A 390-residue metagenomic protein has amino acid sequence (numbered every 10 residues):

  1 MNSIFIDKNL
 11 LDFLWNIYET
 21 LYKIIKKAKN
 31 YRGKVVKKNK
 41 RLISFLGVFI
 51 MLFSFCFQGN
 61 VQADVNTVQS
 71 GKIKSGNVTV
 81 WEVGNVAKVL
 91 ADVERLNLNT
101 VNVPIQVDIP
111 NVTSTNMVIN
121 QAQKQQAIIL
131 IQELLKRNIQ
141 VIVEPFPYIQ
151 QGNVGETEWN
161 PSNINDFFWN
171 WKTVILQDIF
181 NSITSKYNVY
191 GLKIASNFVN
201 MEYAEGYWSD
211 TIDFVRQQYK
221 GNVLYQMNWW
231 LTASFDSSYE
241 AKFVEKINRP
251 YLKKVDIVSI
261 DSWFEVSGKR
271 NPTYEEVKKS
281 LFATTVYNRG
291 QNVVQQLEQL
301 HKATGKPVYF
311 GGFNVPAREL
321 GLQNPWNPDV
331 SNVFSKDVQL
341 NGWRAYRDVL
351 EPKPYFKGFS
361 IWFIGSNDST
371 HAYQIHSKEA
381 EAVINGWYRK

Functional and structural regions predicted by a protein language model:
F53-V65: Sec-dependent signal peptide cleavage junction
A63-V93: Boundary/entry segment of secreted carbohydrate-active catalytic domains
G84-V89, V174-F180, A233-R249, V293-L297 (+1 more regions): Alpha-helical scaffolding within the catalytic cores of extracellular/periplasmic polymer-degrading hydrolases
L90, V103-Q150, E202-Y225, L281-N288 (+1 more regions): Aromatic-lined substrate-binding rim segments of carbohydrate-active enzymes
L96-T113, Q126-M201, A317-L322, W362-N367: Substrate-binding cleft and catalytic face of glycoside hydrolase catalytic domains, especially the flexible beta-alpha
E144-F146, K193-S196, Y203, I212-E240 (+2 more regions): Aromatic-lined carbohydrate-recognition surfaces of secreted/lumenal glycan-active proteins
L224, N248, K253-N324: Glycoside hydrolase catalytic-domain groove-lining segments
G321-S331, K336-A345, V349-K390: Aromatic-rich peripheral "rim/lid" segments of glycoside hydrolase catalytic domains that contact and position glycan
